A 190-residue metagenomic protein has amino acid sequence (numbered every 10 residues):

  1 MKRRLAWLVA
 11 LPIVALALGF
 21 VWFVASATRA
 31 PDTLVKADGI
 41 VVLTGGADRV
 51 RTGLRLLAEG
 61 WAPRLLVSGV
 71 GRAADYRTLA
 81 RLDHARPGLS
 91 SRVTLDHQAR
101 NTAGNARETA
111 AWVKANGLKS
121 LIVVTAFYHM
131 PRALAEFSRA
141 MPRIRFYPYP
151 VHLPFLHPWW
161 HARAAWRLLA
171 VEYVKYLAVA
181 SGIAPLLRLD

Functional and structural regions predicted by a protein language model:
M1-R4, G46, E172: Short alpha-helical segments used as structural interaction elements across diverse proteins
K2-P31: N-terminal type II signal-anchor transmembrane helix that functions as the membrane-insertion/stop-transfer segment
A25-R163: A structural signal for short, hydrophobic/glycine-enriched beta-strand patches
A162-D190: A transmembrane-helix-recognition feature enriched in membrane-embedded lipid enzymes and envelope glyco-/phospholipid
